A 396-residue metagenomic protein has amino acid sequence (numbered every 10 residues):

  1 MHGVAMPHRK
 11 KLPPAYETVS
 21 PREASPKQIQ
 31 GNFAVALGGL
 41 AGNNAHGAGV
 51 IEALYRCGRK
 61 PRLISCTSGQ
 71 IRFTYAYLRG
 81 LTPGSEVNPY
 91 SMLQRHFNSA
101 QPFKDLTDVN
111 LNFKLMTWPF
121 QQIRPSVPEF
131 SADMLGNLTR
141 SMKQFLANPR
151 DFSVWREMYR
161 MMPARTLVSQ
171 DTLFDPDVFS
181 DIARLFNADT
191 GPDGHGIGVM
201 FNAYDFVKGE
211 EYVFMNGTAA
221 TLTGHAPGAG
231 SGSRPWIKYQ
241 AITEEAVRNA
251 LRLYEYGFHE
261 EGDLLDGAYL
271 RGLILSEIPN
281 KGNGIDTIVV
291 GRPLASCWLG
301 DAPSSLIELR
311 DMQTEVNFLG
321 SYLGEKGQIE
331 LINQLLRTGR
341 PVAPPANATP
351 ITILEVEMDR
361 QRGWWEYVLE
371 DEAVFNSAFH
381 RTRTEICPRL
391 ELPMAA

Functional and structural regions predicted by a protein language model:
H2-I64, Y75-A396: Patatin-like phospholipase
S68: Catalytic nucleophile serine of serine hydrolases, specifically the conserved "nucleophile elbow" pentapeptide
